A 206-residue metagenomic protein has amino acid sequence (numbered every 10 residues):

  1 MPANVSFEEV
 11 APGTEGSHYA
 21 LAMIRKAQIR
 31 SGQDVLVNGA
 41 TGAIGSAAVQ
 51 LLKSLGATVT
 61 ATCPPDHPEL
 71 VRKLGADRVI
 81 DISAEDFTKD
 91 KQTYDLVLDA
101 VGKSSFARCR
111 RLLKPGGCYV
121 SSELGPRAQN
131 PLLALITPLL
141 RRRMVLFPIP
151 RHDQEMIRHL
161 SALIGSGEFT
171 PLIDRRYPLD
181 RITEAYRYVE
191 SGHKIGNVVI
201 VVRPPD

Functional and structural regions predicted by a protein language model:
M1-D206: Terminal helix/beta-alpha structural elements that buttress the NAD(P)+-binding lobe
